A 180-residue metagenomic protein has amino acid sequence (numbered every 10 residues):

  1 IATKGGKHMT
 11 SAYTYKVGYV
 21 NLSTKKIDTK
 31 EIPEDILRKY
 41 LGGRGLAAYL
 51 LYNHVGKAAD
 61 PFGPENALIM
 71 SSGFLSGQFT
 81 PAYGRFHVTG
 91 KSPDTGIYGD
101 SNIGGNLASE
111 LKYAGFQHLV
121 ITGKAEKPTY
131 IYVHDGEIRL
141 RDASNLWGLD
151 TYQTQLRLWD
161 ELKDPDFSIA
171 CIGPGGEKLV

Functional and structural regions predicted by a protein language model:
I1-H8: Short, Lys/Arg-enriched N-terminal segments with co-localized hydrophobic residues within the first ~10-30 amino acids
M9, G43, F62, T95-I103 (+2 more regions): Catalytic cores of large soluble enzymes that bind and process phosphate-bearing ligands
M9-I36: N-terminal leader/transition segments
D28, Q78-P81, L179-V180: Short helix/loop capping segments that flank catalytic or ligand/cofactor-binding pockets
T29-G56, D60: Non-catalytic, usually N-terminal nucleic-acid engagement modules in DNA/RNA processing proteins
A48-G84: Conserved oxyanion/phosphate-binding beta-strand-loop segments in alpha/beta enzyme cores
Q78-I121: Internal mixed beta-strand/loop scaffold within catalytic domains of large alpha/beta enzymes
A108-S109, Y113-V180: Active-site cavity-forming subdomains of large catalytic enzyme subunits
